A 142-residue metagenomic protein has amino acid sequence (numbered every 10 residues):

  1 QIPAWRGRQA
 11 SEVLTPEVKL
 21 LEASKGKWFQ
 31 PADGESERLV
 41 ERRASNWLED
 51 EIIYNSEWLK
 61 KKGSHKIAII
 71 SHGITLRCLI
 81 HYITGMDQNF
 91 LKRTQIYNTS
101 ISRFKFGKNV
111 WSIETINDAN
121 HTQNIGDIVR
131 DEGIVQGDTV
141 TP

Functional and structural regions predicted by a protein language model:
Q1-E12, E57-H65, H81-P142: Acidic, low-complexity terminal tails and accessory targeting/binding regions of phosphate-metabolizing enzymes
Q1-N46, K105, E114, V140-P142: Phosphate-handling substructures
K27, I52-S56, G85: A broad detector of the eukaryotic-type serine/threonine protein kinase catalytic domain
E41, S45-E57, I80: Generic structural signal for well-ordered alpha-helical scaffold segments
H72: Short, conserved phosphate/pyrophosphate- and ester-handling motifs at nucleotide-, phospho-/glycolipid
T75-L76: Alpha-helix capping/helix-boundary segments
